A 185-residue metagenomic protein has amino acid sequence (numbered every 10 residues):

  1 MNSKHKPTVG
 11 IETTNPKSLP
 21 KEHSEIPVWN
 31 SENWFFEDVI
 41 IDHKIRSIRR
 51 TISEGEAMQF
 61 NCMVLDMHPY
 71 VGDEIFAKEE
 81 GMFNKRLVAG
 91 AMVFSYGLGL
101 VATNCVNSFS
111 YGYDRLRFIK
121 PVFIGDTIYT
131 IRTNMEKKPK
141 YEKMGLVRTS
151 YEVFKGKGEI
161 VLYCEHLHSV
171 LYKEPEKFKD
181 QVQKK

Functional and structural regions predicted by a protein language model:
N2-Y111, K173-K185: Hot-dog-fold acyl-thioester-processing enzymes
H5, T149-Y172: Short peripheral tails and domain-boundary helices/loops at the edges of structured domains
W34, I40-S47, T127-Y129, L146-R148 (+1 more regions): Intrinsic-disorder/low-complexity, polar/charged segments enriched in Ser/Thr/Lys/Arg/Asp/Glu/Gln
S53, E136-K137, H168-V170: A short acidic/small-residue loop/turn micro-motif
G112-G156: Hydrophobic beta-sheet segments that form the core/acyl-binding groove of ACP/CoA-dependent acyl-chain-processing
R115-P121, H166-L171, K177-V182: A structural preference for long, well-packed, hydrophobic secondary-structure segments
P139-Y141, I160, K173-P175: Intrinsically disordered, low-complexity acidic/polar segments
